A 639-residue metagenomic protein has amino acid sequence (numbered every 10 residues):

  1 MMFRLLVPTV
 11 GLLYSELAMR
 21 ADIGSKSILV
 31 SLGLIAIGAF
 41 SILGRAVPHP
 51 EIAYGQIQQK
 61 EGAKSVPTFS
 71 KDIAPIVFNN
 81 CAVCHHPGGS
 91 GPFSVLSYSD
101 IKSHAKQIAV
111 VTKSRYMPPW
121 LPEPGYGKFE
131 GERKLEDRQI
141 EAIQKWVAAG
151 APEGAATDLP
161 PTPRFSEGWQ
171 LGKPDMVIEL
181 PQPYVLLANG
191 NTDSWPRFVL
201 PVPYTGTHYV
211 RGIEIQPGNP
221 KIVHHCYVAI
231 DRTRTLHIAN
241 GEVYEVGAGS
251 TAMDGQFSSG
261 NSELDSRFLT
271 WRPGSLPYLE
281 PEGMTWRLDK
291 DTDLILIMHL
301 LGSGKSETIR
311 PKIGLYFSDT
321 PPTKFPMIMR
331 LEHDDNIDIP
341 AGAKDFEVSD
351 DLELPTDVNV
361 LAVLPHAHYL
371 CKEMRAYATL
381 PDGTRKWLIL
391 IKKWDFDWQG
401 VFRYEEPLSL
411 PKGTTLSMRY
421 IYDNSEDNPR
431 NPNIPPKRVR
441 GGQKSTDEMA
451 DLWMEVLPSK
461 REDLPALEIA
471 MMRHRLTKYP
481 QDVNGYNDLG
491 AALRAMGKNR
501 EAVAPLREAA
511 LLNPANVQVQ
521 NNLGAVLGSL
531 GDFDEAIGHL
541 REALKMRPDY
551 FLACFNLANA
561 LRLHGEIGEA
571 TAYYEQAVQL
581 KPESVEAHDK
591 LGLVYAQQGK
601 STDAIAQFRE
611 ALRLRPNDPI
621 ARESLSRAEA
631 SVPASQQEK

Functional and structural regions predicted by a protein language model:
F40-P203, G212, D291-M298, G302-G304: Aromatic- and Gly/Pro-enriched helix-to-coil junctions and flexible linker segments
P119, P124-F129, D158-N359, P365-P458: Beta-strand-centric surfaces of beta-sandwich/beta-rich domains
N484-R494, Q518-S529, L552-L563, E586-L593 (+1 more regions): Conserved alpha-helical positions within TPR/SEL1-like repeat arrays
